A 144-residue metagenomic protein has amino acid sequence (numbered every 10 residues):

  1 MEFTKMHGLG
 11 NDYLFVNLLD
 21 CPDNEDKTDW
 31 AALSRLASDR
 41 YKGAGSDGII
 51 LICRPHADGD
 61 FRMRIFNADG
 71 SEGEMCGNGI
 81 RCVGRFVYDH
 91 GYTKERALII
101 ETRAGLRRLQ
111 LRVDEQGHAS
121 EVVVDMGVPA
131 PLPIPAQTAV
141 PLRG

Functional and structural regions predicted by a protein language model:
M1-H118: A glycine-rich beta-to-alpha transition motif near the start of alpha/beta enzyme domains, typified by
A97-I99, L106-R108, R112-G144: Juxtamembrane transmembrane-helix boundary motif
